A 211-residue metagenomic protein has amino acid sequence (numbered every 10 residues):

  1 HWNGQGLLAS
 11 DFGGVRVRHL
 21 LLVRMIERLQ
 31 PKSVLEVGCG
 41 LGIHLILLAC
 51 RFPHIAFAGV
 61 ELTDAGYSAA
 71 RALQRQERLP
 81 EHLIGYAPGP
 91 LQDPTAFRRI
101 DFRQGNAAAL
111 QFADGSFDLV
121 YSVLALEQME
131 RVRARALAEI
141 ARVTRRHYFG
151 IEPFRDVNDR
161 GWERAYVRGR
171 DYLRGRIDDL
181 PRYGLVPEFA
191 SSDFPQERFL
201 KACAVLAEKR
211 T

Functional and structural regions predicted by a protein language model:
H1-V17: Class I SAM-dependent methyltransferase Rossmann-like catalytic core, especially the SAM/SAH-binding loop
G13-Q30: Conserved alpha-helix/loop element of class I SAM-dependent methyltransferases that forms part of the SAM/SAH-binding
G40: Conserved glycine-rich SAM-binding loop
I43, L47, R51, I55-D101 (+1 more regions): Class I SAM-dependent methyltransferase SAM/SAH-binding core
Y121: A conserved beta-strand element that flanks and buttresses the S-adenosyl-L-methionine
Q128-E139: A short, conserved alpha-helix within the catalytic core of class I
R145-D156: Conserved beta-strand signature within the Rossmann-like core of class I S-adenosyl-L-methionine
V167-P187: Short alpha-helix
